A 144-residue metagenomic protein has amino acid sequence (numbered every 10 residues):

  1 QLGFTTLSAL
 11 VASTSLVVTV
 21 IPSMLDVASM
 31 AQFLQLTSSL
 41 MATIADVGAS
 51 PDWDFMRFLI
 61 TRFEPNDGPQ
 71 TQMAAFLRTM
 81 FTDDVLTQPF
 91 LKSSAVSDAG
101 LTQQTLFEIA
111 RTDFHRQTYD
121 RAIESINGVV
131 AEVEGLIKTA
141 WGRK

Functional and structural regions predicted by a protein language model:
Q1-T87: Conserved catalytic-core segment of NTP-binding enzymes
V47-K144: C-terminal lobe/tail of nucleotide-utilizing enzymes
